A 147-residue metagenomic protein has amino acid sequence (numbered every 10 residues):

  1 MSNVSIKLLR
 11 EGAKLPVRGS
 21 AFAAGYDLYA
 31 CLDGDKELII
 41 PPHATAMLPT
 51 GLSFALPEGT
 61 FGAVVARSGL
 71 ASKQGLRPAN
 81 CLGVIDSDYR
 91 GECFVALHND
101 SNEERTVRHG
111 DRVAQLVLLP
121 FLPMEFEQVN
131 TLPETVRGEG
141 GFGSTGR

Functional and structural regions predicted by a protein language model:
M1-R147: DUTPase catalytic domain/fold
